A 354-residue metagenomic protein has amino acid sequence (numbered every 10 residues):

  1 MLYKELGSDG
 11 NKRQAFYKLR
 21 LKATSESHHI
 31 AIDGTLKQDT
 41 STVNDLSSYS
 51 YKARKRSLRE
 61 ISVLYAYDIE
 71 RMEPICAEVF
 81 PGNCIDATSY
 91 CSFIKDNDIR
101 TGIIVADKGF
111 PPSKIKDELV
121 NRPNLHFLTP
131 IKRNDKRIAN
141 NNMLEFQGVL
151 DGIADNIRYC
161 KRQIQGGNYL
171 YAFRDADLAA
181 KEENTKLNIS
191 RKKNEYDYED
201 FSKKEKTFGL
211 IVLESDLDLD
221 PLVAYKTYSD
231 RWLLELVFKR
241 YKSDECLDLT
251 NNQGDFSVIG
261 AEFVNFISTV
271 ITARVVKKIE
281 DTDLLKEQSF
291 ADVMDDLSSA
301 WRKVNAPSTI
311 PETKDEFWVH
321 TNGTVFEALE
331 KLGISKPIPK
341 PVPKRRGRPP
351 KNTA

Functional and structural regions predicted by a protein language model:
M1-A354: Anion-binding and metal-coordination hotspots
